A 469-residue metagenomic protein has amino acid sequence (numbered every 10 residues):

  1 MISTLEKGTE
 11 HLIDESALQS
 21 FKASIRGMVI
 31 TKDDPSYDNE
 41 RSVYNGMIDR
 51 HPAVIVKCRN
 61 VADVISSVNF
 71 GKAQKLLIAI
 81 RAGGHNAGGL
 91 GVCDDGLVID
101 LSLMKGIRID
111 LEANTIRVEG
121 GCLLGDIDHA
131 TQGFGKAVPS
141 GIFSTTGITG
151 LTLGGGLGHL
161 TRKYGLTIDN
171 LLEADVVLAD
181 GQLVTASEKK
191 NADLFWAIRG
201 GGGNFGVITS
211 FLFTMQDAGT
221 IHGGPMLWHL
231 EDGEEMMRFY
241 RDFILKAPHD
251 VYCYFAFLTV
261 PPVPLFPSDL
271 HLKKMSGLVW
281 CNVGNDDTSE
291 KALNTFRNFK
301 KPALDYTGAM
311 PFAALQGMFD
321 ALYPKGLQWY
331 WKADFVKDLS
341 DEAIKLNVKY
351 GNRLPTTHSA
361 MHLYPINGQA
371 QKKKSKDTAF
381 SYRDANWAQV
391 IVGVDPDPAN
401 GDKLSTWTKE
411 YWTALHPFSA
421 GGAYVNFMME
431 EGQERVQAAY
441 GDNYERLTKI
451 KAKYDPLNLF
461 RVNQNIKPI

Functional and structural regions predicted by a protein language model:
M1-I469: Soluble FAD-dependent oxygen oxidases
